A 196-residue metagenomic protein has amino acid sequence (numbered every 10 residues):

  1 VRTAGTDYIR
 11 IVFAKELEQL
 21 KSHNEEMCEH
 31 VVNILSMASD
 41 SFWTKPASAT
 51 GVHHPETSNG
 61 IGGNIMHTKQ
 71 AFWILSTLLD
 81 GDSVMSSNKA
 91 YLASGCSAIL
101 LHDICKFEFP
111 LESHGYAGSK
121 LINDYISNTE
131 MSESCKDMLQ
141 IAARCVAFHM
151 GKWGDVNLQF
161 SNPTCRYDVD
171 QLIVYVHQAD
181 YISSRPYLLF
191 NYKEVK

Functional and structural regions predicted by a protein language model:
V1-F109: Acidic/His-rich, divalent-metal-binding segments that scaffold phosphate/diphosphate chemistry
V52-G60, N64-M66, L78-V195: Divalent metal-dependent catalytic cores for phosphoryl transfer on phosphate-bearing substrates
